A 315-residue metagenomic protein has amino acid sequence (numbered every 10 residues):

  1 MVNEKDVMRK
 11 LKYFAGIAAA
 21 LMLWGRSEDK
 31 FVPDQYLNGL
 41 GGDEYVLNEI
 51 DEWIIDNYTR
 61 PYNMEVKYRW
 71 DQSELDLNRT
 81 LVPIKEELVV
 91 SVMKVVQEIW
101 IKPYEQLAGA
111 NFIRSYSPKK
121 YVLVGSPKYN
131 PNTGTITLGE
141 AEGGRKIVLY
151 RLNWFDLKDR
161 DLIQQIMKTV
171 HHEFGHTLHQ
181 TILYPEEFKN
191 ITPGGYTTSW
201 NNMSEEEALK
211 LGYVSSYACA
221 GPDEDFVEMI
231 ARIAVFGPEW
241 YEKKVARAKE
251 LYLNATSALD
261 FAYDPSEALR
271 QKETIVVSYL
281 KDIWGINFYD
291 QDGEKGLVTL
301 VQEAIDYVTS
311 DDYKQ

Functional and structural regions predicted by a protein language model:
E4-F14: Bacterial N-terminal signal peptides that target proteins for export
M22-G25: C-terminal motif of bacterial Sec signal peptides marking the signal peptidase cleavage site
P33-D71, A231-Q315: Pan-zinc metallopeptidase signature
E65-I84: Acidic/histidine-rich, surface-exposed loop or edge segments in extracytoplasmic proteins
V90-K146: Auxiliary, metal-adjacent structural segments of Zn-dependent hydrolase domains
L152-V170: Short pre-active-site segment immediately N-terminal to the catalytic Zn-binding motif
Q164-P185, V227: Active-site recognition of the HExxH zinc-binding catalytic motif
K189-E239: Post-HExxH zinc-binding segment in Zn-dependent metallohydrolases
